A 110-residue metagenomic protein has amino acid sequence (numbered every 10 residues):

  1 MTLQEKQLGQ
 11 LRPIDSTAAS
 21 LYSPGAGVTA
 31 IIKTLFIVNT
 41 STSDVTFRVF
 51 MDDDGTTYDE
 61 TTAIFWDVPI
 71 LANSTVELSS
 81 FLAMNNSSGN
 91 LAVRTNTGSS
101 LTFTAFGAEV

Functional and structural regions predicted by a protein language model:
M1-A30, T34, G55, R94-V110: C-terminal interaction-tip segments
D15, T40, Y58-D59: Short linear sequence motifs
I31, S43-V45: Short, basic and Ser/Thr-rich N-terminal targeting/leader segments
L35-N39: Carbohydrate-binding surface patches
T40-T42, T97: Short, acidic/polar linear motifs in exposed loop/turn regions
F47-V49: Short beta-strand elements bearing conserved aromatic residues within extracellular beta-rich modules
D53-N90: Intrinsically disordered, low-complexity Pro/Gly/Ser/Thr-rich segments with frequent PxxP/GP/PP motifs and embedded
